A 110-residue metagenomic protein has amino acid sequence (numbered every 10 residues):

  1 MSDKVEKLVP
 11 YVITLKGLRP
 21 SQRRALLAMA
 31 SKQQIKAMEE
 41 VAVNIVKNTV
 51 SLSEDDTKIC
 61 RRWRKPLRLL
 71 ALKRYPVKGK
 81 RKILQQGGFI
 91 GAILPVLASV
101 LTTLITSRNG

Functional and structural regions predicted by a protein language model:
M1-I83: Terminal export/targeting leaders at protein ends
L8, L97-A98: Long, low-complexity, compositionally biased intrinsically disordered regions
Q86-G88: Glycine-biased, low-complexity coil/linker segments
S99-G110: Short hydrophobic alpha-helical membrane-entry/anchor segments
